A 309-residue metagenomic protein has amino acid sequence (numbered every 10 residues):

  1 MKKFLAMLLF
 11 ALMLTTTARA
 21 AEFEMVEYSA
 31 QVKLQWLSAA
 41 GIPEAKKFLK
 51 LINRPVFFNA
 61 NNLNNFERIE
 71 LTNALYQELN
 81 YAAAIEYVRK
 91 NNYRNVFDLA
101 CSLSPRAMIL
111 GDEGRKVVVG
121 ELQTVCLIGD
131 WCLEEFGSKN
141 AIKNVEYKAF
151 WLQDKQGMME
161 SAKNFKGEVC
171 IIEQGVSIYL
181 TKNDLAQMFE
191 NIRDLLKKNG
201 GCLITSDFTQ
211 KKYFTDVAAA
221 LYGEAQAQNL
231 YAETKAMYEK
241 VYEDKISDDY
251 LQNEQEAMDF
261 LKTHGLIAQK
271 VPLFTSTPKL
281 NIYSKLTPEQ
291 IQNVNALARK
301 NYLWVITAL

Functional and structural regions predicted by a protein language model:
M1-A20: Classical Sec-dependent N-terminal signal peptides that target proteins to the secretory pathway
A21-F97, C101-K148, F165: Rossmann-like AdoMet
S104, V217-L309: Rossmann-like AdoMet/SAM-dependent catalytic core
K148-D154: Conserved acidic residues
Q156-F165: Short amphipathic alpha-helix with an adjacent loop that forms part of the alpha/beta core around
K166-I178: Short SAM/SAH-binding signature in class I
Y179-I192: A short, conserved alpha-helix within the catalytic core of class I
L196-K211: Conserved beta-strand signature within the Rossmann-like core of class I S-adenosyl-L-methionine
